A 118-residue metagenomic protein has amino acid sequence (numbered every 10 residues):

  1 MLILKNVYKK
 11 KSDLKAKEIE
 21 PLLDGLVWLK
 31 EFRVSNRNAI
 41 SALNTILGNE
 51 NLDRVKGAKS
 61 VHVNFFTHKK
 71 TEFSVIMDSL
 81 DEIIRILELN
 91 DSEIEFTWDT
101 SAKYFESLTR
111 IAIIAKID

Functional and structural regions predicted by a protein language model:
M1-D118: Tubulin/FtsZ superfamily GTPase core signature
